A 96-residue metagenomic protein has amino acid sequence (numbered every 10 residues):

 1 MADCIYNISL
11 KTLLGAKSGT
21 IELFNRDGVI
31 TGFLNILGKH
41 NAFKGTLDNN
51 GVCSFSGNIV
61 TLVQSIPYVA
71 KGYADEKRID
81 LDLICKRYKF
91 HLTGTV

Functional and structural regions predicted by a protein language model:
M1-V96: Central antiparallel beta-sheet cores of small beta-barrel/beta-sandwich binding domains
